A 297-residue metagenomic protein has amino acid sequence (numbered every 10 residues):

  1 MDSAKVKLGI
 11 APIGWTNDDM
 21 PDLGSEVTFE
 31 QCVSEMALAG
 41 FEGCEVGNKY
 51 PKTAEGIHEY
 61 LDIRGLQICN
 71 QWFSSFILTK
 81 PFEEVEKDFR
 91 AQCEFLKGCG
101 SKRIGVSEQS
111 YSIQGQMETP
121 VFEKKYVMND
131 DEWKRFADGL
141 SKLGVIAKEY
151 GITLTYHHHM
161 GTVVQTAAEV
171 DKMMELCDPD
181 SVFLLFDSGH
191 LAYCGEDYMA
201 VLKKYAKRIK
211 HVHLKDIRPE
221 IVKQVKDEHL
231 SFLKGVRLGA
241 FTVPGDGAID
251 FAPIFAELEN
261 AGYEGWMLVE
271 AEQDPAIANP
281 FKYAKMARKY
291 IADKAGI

Functional and structural regions predicted by a protein language model:
D2-K5, S34-L38, P51-N70, K87-S101 (+4 more regions): Acidic (Asp/Glu)-rich catalytic clusters
I10, M36, C44, L61 (+7 more regions): Conserved, mostly hydrophobic/aromatic
I13-W15, G47-K49, F73-I77, Q109-Y111 (+5 more regions): Active-site beta-loop-alpha junctions enriched in small/polar residues
G14-T28, S75-V85, K125-W133, T242-G245: Active-site mouth loops of central-metabolism enzymes
L23-V27, Y111-V121, I221-K234: Short, flexible, mixed-charge acidic loops at enzyme active sites
C44, A137-A248, G296: Acidic/histidine-rich catalytic cores of soluble enzymes
E45, N70, G105, K210-H213 (+1 more regions): Conserved beta-strand positions in the central sheet of alpha/beta enzyme cores
F82-L184: Active-site acidic/histidine proton-transfer and metal-coordination neighborhood in alpha/beta enzyme cores
